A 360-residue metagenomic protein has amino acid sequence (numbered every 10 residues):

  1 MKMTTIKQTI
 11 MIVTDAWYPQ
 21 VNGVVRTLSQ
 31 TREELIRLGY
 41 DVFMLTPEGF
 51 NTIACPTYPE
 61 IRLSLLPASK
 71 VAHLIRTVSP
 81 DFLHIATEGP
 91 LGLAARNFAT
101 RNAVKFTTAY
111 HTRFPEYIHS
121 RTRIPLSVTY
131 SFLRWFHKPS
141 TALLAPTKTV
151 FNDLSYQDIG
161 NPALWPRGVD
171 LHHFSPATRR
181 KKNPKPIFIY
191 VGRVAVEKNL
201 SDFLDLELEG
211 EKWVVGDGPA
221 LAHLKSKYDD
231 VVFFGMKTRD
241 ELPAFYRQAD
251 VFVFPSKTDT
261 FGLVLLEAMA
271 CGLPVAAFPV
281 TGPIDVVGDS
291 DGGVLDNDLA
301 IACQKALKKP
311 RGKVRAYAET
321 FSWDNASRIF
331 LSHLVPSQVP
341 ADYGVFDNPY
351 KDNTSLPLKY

Functional and structural regions predicted by a protein language model:
I75, H137, K237, A244-A249 (+1 more regions): Short alpha-helical donor nucleotide-sugar binding micro-motif in glycosyltransferases
S131-A177: Donor nucleotide-sugar binding/catalytic pocket of nucleotide-sugar-dependent glycosyltransferases
V169-P186, A222: Acidic anion/phosphate-binding donor-loop and adjacent secondary structure in glycosyltransferase catalytic cores
R180-W213: Conserved donor-binding/catalytic core segment of Leloir-type glycosyltransferases
A222-D240: Nucleotide-activated donor-binding/catalytic signature segment of Leloir-type glycosyltransferases, i.e., the conserved
K257: Aromatic "clamp/platform" in nucleotide-sugar-dependent glycosyltransferases that forms part of the donor/acceptor
P274-A277: Short hydrophobic beta-strand element within catalytic cores of glycosyltransferases and related nucleotide-activated
K308-T354: A charged, aromatic-enriched C-terminal amphipathic alpha-helix characteristic of glycosyltransferases across folds
